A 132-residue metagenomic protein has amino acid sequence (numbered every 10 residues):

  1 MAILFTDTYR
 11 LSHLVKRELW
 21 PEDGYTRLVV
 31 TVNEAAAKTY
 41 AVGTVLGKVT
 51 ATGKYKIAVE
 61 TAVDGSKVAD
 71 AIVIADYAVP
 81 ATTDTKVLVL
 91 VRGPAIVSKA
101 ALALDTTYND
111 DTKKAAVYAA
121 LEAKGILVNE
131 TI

Functional and structural regions predicted by a protein language model:
M1-I132: Surface-exposed, low-hydrophobicity beta-strand/loop segments enriched in small/polar/acidic residues
